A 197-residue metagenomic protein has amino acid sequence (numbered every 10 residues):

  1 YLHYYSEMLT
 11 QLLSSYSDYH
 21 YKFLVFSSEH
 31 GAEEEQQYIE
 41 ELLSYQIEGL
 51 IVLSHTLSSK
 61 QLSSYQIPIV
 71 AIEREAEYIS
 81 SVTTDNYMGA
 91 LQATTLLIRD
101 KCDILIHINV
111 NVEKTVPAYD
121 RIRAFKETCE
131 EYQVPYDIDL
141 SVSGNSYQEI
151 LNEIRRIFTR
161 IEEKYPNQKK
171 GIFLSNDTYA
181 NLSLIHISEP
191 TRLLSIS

Functional and structural regions predicted by a protein language model:
Y1, I104-N111: Short beta-strand segments enriched in small/hydrophobic residues
Y1-Q92: Alpha-helical recognition/docking segments in bacterial nutrient-uptake and carbohydrate-utilization systems
Y4-D18, G89-Q92, P117-P135, E153 (+1 more regions): Short, solvent-exposed amphipathic alpha-helices that sit in or adjacent to ligand/effector-binding or catalytic
S17-S27, C129-Y147: Short beta-strand elements in bilobed, periplasmic/extracellular small-molecule ligand-binding domains
A32-Q46, L151-N167: Short, well-structured alpha-helical segments in soluble
Q46-L53, I106-N109, N167-N176: Periplasmic-binding protein-like
V82-H107, R123, E127, E149-T159 (+1 more regions): Hydrophobic alpha-helical segments within soluble ligand-binding/sensing domains
I185-S197: Single conserved hydrophobic/aromatic residue that forms the stacking wall/gate of nucleotide- or nucleobase-binding
